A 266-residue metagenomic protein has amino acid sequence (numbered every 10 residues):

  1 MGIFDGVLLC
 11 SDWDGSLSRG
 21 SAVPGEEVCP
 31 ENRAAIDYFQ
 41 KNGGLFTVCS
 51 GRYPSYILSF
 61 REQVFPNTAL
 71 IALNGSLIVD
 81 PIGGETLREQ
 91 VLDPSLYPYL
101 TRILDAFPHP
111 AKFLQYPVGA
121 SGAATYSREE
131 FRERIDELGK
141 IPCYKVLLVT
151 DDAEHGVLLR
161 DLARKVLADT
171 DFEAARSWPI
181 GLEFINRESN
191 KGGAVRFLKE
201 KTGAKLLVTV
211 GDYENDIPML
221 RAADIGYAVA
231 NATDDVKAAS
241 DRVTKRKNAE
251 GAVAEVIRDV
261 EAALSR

Functional and structural regions predicted by a protein language model:
M1-F4, L58-V64, L162: Short amphipathic alpha-helices and their capping/turn segments at secondary-structure boundaries
F4-L8, C29, I185-R266: Mg2+-dependent phosphoryl-transfer enzymes with acidic/Ser/Thr/Gly-rich catalytic loops
D5-P24, L220: Asp-based phosphoryl-transfer active-site loop
G20-S21, I57-S59, P81-I82, M219 (+2 more regions): Short glycine-/acidic-enriched loop or helix-start segments at secondary-structure transitions that form or flank
E27-T125: Active-site phosphate-binding/coordination module
V64-P66, N74, I82, T170 (+2 more regions): Short, structured coil segments at secondary-structure junctions
Y99, I103, F107-A222: Conserved acidic, metal-coordinating active-site core of Asp-based, Mg2+-dependent phosphoryl-transfer enzymes
